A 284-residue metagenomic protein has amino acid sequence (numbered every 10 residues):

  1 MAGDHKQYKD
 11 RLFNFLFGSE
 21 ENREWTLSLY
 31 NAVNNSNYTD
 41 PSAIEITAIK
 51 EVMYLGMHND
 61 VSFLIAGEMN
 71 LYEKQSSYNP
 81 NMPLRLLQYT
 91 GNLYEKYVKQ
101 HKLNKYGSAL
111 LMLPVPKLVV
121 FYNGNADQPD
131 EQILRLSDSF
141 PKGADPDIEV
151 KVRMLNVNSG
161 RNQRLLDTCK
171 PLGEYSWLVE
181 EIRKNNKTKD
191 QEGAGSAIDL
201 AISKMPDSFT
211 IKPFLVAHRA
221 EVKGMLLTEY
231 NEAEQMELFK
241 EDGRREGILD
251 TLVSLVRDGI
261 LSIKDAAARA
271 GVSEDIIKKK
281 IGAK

Functional and structural regions predicted by a protein language model:
M1-K284: Elongated, amphipathic alpha-helical interaction scaffolds
